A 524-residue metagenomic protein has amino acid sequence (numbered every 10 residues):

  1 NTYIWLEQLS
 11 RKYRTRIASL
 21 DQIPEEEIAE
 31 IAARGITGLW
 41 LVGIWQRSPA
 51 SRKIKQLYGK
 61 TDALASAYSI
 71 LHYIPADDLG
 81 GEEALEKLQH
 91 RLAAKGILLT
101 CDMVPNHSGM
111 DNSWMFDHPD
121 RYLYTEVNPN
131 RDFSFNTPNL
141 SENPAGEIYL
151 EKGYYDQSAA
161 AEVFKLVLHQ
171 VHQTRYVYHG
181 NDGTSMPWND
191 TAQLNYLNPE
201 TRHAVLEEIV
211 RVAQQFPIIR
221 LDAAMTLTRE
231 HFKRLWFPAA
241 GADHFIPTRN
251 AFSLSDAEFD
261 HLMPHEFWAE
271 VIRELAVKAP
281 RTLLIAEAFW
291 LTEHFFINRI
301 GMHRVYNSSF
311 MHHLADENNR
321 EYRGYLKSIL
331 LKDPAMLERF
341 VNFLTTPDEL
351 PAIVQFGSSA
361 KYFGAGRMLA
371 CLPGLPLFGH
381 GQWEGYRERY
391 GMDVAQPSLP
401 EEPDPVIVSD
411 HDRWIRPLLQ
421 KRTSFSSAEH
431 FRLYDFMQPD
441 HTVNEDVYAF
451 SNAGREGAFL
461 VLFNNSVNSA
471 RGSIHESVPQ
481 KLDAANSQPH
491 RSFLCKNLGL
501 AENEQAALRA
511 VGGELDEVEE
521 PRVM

Functional and structural regions predicted by a protein language model:
N1-D21, E25-A29, E519, M524: N-terminal accessory beta-strand-rich subdomains and adjacent acidic, glycine-rich linkers that precede catalytic cores
N1-R16, A76-H90, A94-I97, G109-P417: Alpha-amylase-like alpha-glycosidases and glucanotransferases acting on alpha-linked glucans and related
I23-S48, R52-L57, R211-R220: Catalytic domains of carbohydrate-active enzymes, especially glycoside hydrolases
Q46-I97: Aromatic-lined substrate-binding rim segments of carbohydrate-active enzymes
P49-K55, V104, M110-F116, H231-K233 (+1 more regions): Short, solvent-exposed loop/turn and secondary-structure capping segments
T100-C101: Transmembrane beta-barrel strand/turn architecture of Gram-negative outer membrane proteins
L283-I285, F289-E293, S398-F459, F463-N468 (+1 more regions): Glycan-recognition and catalytic regions of carbohydrate-active enzymes
V467-M524: C-terminal beta-sandwich/jelly-roll accessory domains of carbohydrate-active enzymes
